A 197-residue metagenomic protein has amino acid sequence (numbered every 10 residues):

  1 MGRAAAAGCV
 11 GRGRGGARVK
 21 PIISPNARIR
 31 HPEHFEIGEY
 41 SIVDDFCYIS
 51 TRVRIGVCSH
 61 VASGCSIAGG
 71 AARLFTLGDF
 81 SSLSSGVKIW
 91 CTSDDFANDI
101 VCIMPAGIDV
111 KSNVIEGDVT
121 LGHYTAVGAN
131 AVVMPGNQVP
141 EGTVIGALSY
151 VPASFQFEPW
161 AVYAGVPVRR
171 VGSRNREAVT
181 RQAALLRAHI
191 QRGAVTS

Functional and structural regions predicted by a protein language model:
M1, Y163, V171: Hydrophobic residues at beta-strand termini and immediately following loops that shape nucleotide-binding pockets
M1-Y40, A194-S197: Extended, small-residue-rich solenoid/repeat segments and analogous flexible loops that form exposed scaffolds
G8-G16, F75-G78, V151-A153: Intrinsically disordered, low-complexity boundary segments flanking structured domains
S24-I37, I42-P135, F155, V166-P167 (+1 more regions): Flexible, glycine/small-residue-enriched loop-and-beta-strand segment within the central core of proteins
E36, V133-A164, E177-R181: C-terminal/domain-terminus segments
R169-G172, T180-A184: Short, well-ordered strand-loop elements centered on a beta-strand within folded domains, enriched for acidic residues
R181-S197: Acidic/histidine-enriched, glycine/proline-rich intrinsically disordered or flexible terminal extensions
